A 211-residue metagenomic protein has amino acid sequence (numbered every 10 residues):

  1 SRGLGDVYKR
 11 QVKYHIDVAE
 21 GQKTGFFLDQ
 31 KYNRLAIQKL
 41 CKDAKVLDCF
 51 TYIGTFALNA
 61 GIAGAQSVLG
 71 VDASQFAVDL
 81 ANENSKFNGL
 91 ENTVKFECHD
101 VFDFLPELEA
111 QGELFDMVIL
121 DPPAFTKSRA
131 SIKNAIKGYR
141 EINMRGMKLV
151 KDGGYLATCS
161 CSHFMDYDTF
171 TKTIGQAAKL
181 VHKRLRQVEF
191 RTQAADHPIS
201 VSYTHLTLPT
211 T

Functional and structural regions predicted by a protein language model:
R2-Q11, T204-T210: Conserved small/polar residues in nucleotide/adenosyl-binding loops
D6-A44: SAM-dependent Rossmann-like transferase core, predominantly class I methyltransferases with a strong bias toward
T55-G64: Conserved SAM-binding loop of SAM-dependent methyltransferases across substrates and taxa, primarily the Class I
S67-D72: Conserved SAM-binding motif I beta-strand of class I
D79-E113: S-adenosyl-L-methionine
M117-R145: Mobile active-site "lid"/loop adjacent to the S-adenosyl-L-methionine
E141, Y155-L208: C-terminal catalytic and target-recognition region of SAM-dependent MTase-like enzymes, primarily methyltransferases
V150-G154: Short glycine-dipeptide loop
